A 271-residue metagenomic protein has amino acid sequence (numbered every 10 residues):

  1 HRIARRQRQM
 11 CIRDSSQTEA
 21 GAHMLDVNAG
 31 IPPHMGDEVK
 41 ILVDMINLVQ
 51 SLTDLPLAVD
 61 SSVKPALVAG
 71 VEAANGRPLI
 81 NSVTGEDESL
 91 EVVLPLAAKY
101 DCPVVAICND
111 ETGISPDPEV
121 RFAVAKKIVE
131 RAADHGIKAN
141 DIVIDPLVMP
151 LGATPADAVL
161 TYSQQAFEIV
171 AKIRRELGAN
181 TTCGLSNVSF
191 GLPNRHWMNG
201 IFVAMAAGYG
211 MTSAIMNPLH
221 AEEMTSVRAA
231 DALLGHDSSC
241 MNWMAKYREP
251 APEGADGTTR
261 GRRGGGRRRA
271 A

Functional and structural regions predicted by a protein language model:
H1-I12: Single conserved hydrophobic/aromatic residue that forms the stacking wall/gate of nucleotide- or nucleobase-binding
R5, T18-I31, V49-S51, N75 (+1 more regions): Gly-rich Lys/Arg/Thr-decorated short loops/hinges at beta-loop-alpha junctions or inter-strand turns that position
T18-L55, V148-S163: Glycine-rich, proline-tolerant flexible connector loops at the mouths of alpha/beta enzymes
D26, A58, L79-N81, V105-A106 (+2 more regions): Conserved beta-strand positions in the central sheet of alpha/beta enzyme cores
M35-N75, S163-T181: Alpha-helix-loop-beta-strand connector modules within alpha/beta enzyme cores
E91-V92, K99-G254: Catalytic alpha/beta core domains of metabolic enzymes, predominantly
